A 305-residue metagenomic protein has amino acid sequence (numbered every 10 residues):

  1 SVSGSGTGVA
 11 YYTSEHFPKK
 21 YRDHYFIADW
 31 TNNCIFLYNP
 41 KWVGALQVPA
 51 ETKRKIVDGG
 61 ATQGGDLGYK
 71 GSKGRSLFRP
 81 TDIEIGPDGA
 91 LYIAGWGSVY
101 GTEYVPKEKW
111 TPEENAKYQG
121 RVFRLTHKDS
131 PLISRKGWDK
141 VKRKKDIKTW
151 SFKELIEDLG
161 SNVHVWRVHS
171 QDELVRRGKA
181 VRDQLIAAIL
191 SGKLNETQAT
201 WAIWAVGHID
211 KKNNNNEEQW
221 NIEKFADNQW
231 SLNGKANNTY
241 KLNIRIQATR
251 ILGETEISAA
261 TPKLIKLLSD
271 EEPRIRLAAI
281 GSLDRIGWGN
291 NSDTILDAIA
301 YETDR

Functional and structural regions predicted by a protein language model:
S1-L155, H169, E173-R176: Beta-propeller domains with acidic blade repeats across secreted/periplasmic ectodomains and cytosolic WD/CNH propellers
P40-K41, G97, K128-P131, S161 (+4 more regions): Short, well-ordered loop/turn and helix-capping segments at boundaries between secondary-structure elements and domains
T149-E157, K179-S191, K211-A236, I257-S269 (+1 more regions): Amphipathic alpha-helical scaffolding segments comprising HEAT/armadillo-like alpha-solenoid repeats
G160-R182: Conserved, compact domain cores that house catalytic/ligand-binding motifs in diverse enzymes and effector modules
H164-V165, L194-T197, S231, L242-N243 (+3 more regions): Alpha-helix N-cap/helix-start positions at coil->helix boundaries
H169, Q184, Q198-W201, N221 (+4 more regions): Alpha-solenoid helical repeat scaffolds
